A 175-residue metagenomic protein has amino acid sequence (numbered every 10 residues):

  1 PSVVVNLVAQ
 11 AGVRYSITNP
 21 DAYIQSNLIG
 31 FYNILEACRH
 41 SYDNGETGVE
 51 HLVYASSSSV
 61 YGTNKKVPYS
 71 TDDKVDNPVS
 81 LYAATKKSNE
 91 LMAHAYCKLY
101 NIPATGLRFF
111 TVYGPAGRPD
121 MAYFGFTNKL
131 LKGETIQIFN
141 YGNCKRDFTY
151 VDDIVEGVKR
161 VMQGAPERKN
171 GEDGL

Functional and structural regions predicted by a protein language model:
P1-V112, D152-V155, V161-M162: N-terminal Rossmann-like NAD(P)+-binding domain of SDR-like oxidoreductases, especially those catalyzing
V13, T135, C144-K145: Conserved catalytic core of two-component sensor histidine kinases, primarily the HATPase_c ATP-binding
S16, G45-E46, C97, K129-L131 (+2 more regions): Generic structural signal for beta-strand residues in well-ordered domains
L52, I136-Q137: A short hydrophobic/small-residue beta-strand
V67-P68, P119-T127: A glycine/serine/threonine-rich, flexible loop-to-helix segment that serves as the NAD(P) cofactor-binding "lid"
V79, F109-D120, N140-D152: Glycine-rich "substrate-gating" loop/helix at the edge of Rossmann-like oxidoreductase active sites
K98, F124-I136, F148-L175: Alpha-helical substrate-binding/gating segment
